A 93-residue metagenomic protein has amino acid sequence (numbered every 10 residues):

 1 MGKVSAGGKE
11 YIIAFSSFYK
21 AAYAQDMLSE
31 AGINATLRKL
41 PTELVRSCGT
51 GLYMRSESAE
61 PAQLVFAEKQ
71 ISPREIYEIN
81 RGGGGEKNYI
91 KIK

Functional and structural regions predicted by a protein language model:
M1-G2, E30-A35, K87-K93: A short, terminal or domain-edge coil/loop segment
K3-A14: Short glycine-/aliphatic-rich beta-strand segments at the starts of folded cytosolic domains
A6, C48-G51, E86-I90: Short secondary-structure transition/capping segments
I12, S29-E68: Amphipathic, hydrophobic secondary-structure cores in small proteins
S16-Y19, R38-P41, V45, S72 (+1 more regions): Generic, ordered loop/turn and secondary-structure boundary motif
S17-N34: Short amphipathic alpha-helix segments
K20-A24, S58, G82: Short linear sequence elements within intrinsically disordered, low-complexity coil regions
E60-K93: C-terminal structural segments of small proteins and small subunits
